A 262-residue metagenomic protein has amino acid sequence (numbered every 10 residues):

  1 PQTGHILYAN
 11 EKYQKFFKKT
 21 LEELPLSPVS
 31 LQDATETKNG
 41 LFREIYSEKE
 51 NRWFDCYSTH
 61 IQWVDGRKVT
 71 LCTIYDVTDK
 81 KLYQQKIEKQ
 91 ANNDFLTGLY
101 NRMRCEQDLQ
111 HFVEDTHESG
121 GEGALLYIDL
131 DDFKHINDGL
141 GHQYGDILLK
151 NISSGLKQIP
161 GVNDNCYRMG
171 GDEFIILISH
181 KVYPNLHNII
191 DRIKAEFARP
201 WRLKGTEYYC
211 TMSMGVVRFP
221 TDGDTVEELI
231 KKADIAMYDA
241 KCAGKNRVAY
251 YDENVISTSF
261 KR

Functional and structural regions predicted by a protein language model:
A9-Y13, N101: N-terminal capping loop/helix in small sensory signaling domains highlighted by a polar->aromatic N-x2-3-F motif
C56-T70, T225: Short loop/turn elements at sensory-signaling interfaces that couple input to output
L71-A91, T97, N254-I256, F260: Sensory coupling linkers of modular signal transduction proteins
Q85-N92, G98-A124, D131-G161, Y167-G171 (+4 more regions): Conserved long alpha-helical elements within nucleotide-processing catalytic cores of c-di-GMP signaling and class III
C166, R192, T206-E207, S213-A243 (+1 more regions): Cyclic nucleotide signaling catalytic output domains
